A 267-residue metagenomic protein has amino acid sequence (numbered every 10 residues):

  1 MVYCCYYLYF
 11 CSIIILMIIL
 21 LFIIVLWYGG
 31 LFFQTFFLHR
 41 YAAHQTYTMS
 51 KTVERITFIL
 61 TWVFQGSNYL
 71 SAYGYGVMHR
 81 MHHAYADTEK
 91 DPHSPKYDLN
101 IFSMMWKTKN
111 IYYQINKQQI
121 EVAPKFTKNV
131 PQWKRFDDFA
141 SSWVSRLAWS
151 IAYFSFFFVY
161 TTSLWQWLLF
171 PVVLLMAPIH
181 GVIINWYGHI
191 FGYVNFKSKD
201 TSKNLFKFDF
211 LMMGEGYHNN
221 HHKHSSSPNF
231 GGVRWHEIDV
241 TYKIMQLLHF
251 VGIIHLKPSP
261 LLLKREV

Functional and structural regions predicted by a protein language model:
M1-I183, Y217, S226-V267: Non-catalytic, topology-defining segments of multipass membrane proteins
Y69, T127-K134, V194-Y217, H221-H224: Active-site-proximal inter-transmembrane loops
W186: Glycine-rich, pocket-lining loop/helix-strand segments that form or immediately flank
